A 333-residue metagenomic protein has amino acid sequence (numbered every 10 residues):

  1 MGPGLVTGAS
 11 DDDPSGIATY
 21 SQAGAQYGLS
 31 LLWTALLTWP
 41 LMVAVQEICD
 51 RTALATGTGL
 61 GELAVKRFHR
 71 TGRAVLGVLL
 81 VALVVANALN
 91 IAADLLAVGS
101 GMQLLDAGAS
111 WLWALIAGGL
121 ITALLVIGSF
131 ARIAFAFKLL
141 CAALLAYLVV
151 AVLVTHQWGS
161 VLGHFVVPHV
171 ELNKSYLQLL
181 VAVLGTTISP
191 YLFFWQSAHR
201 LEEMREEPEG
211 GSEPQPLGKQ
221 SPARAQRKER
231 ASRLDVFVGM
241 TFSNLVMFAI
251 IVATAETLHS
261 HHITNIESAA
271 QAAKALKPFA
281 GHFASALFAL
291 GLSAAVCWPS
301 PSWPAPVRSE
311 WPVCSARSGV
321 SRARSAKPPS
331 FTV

Functional and structural regions predicted by a protein language model:
M1-S15, A74, E203-G210, Q226-A231 (+1 more regions): Membrane-interface "cap" regions at the ends of multi-pass membrane proteins
V6-T7, T34-R67, L79-V85, L89: Juxtamembrane transmembrane-helix boundary signature
T19-Q22, E47-G72, S100-M102, P208-G210 (+3 more regions): Flexible loop linkers connecting adjacent transmembrane helices in multi-pass alpha-helical membrane transporters
L41-A55, A198-E206, S221-A223, T241-Q271: Extracellular/periplasmic helix-exit of transmembrane alpha-helices
A55, A74-A107, A114, G118 (+2 more regions): Hydrophobic transmembrane alpha-helices that form the core helical bundles of multi-pass secondary transporters
G72-R73, S110-L115, F283, L287 (+1 more regions): Loop-to-transmembrane helix boundary motifs in multi-pass membrane proteins
G77-L80, L105-I127, A143-Y147, V152 (+1 more regions): Transmembrane alpha-helical segments of multi-pass small-molecule transport proteins
A142-H169, V183-R200: Hydrophobic alpha-helical segments and their helix-loop junctions in multi-pass secondary transporters
